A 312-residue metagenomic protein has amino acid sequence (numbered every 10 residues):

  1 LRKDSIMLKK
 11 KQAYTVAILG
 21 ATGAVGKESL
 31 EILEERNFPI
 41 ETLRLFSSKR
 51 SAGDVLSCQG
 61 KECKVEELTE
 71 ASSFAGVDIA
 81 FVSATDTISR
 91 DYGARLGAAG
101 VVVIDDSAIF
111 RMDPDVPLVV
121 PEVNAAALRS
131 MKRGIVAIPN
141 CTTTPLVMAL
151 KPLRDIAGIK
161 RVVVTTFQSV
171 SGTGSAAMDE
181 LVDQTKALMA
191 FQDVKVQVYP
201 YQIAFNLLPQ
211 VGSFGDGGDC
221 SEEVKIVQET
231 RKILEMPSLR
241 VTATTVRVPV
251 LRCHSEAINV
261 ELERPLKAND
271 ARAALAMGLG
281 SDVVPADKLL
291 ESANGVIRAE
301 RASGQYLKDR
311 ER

Functional and structural regions predicted by a protein language model:
R2-K3, A293: Generic short amphipathic/hydrophobic targeting helices enriched at N-termini, encompassing Sec-type signal peptides
K3-I203, L239-R240, R264, A268-N269 (+3 more regions): N-terminal Rossmann-like NAD(P) cofactor-binding subdomain of oxidoreductases, focused on the glycine-rich
I40-L45, V101, A204, F214-E223 (+1 more regions): A broad, low-specificity signal for short, low-complexity segments enriched in glycine/proline and polar/charged
S48, F167, L208-G212, T244-V246 (+1 more regions): Histidine- and/or cysteine-centered catalytic micro-motif in compact active-site loops
A204-R252, A257: Oxyanion-binding "anion nests"
L239-R312: C-terminal active-site/capping subdomain that shapes the small-molecule cofactor and substrate pocket of enzyme
